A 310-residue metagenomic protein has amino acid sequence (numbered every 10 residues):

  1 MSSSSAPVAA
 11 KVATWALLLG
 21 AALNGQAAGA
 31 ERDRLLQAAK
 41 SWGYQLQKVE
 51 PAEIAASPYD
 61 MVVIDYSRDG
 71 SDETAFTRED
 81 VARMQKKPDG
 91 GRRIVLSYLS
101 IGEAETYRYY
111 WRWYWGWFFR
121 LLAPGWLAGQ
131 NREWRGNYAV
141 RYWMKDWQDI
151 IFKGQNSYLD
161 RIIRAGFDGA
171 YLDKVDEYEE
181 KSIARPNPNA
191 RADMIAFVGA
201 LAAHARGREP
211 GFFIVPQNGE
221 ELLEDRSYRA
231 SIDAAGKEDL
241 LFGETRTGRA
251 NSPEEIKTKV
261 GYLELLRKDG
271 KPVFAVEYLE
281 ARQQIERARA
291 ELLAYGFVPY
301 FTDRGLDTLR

Functional and structural regions predicted by a protein language model:
M1-S4, G25, G296: Short, flexible coil/linker elements and helix-boundary hinge sites characteristic of intrinsically disordered
M1-W15: Bacterial N-terminal signal peptides that target proteins for export
P7-A10, G20, L127, N131: Compositionally biased, low-complexity segments enriched in small residues
A16-G25: Hydrophobic h-region of N-terminal signal peptides that target proteins for export in Gram-negative bacteria
A28-R310: Glycan-processing catalytic domains of CAZymes
